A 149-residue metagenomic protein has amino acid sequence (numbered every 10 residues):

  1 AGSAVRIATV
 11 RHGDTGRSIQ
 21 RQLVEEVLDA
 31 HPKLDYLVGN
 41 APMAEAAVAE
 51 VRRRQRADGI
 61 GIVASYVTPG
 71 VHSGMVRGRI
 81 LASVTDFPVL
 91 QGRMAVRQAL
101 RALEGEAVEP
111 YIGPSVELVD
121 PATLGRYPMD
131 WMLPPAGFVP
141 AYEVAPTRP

Functional and structural regions predicted by a protein language model:
A1-V5: Ligand-binding cleft/hinge of the Venus flytrap
I7-V10, I62, S83, L118: Conserved beta-strand scaffold positions in the cores of enzyme catalytic domains, especially in NTP/NDP-utilizing
T9, G13-G74: Hydrophobic alpha-helical
R11-D14, Y66, F87, S115-V116 (+1 more regions): Residues at the C-termini of beta-strands that transition into short coil/loop
S18-R21, V67-V71, D86-E104: Hydrophobic alpha-helical segments within soluble ligand-binding/sensing domains
A30, E50, G78, A102-E106: Change "in soluble alpha/beta enzymes" to "in soluble alpha/beta proteins
R77-V89: Short beta-strand elements at the ligand-binding edges of bilobed clamshell
L90-P149: Hinge/cleft segment of the Venus flytrap/periplasmic-binding protein
